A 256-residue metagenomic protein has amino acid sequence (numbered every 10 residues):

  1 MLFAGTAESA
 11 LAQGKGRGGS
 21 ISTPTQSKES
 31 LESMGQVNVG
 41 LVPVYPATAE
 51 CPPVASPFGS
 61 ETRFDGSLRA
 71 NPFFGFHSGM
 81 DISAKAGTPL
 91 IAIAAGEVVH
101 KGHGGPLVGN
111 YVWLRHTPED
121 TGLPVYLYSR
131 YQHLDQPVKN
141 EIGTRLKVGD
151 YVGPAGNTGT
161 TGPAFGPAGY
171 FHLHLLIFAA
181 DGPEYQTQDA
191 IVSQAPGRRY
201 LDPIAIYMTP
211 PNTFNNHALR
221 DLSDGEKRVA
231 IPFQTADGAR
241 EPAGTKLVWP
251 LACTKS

Functional and structural regions predicted by a protein language model:
L2-S9: C-terminal segment of classical bacterial N-terminal signal peptides
L11-N110, E119, T161, L201-S256: Surface-exposed, glycine-biased beta-strand/turn segments
P72, T88, L123-V125, P167-G169: A generic structural micro-feature
G75-H77, H116, H133, H172-H174: Histidine-centered active-site/metal-ligand motif
I91, G122-D150: Short histidine-centered loop motifs in beta-beta connectors
K101-G102, R115-T117, Q132-D135, P154-G156 (+1 more regions): Active-site-proximal beta-strand/loop segments in catalytic clefts of secreted hydrolases
V112-W113, T144-S223: Conserved, short, structured surface segments that act as functional micro-motifs
E119-Y126, P183-T187: Short, solvent-exposed loop/turn segments that connect beta-strands within catalytic domains and beta-strand-rich
